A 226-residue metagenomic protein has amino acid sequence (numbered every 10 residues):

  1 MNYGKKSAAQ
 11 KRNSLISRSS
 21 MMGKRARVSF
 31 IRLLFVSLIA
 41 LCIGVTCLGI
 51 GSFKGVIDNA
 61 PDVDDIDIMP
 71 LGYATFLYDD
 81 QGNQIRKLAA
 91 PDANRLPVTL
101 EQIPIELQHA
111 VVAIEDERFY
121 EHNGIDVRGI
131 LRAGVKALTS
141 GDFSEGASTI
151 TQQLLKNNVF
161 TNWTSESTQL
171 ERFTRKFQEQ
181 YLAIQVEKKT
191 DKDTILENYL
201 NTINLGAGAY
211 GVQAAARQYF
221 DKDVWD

Functional and structural regions predicted by a protein language model:
M1-Y78, R118, L138: N-terminal type II signal-anchor transmembrane helix that functions as the membrane-insertion/stop-transfer segment
N2-S7, G72-A74, Y78-D226: Peptidoglycan glycan-strand catalytic modules in the bacterial/periplasmic cell-wall system
